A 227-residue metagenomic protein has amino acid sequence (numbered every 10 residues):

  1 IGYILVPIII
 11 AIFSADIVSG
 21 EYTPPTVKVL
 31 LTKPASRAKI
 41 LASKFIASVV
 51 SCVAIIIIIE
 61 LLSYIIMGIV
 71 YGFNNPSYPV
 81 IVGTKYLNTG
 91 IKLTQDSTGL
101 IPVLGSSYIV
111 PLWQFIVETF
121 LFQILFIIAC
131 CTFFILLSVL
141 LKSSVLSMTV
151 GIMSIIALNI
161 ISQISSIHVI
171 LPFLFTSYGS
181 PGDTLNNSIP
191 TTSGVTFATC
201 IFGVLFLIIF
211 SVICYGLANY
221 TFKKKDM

Functional and structural regions predicted by a protein language model:
I1-S19, A42-A129, S180-I201: Secretory targeting signals
I10-S14, V27, L62, F133 (+2 more regions): Hydrophobic/aromatic residues in alpha-helical transmembrane segments
I17-A47: Helix-loop-helix units of permease transmembrane domains in multi-pass membrane transporters, especially ABC
K44, G151-I152, L207: Residue-level recognition of transmembrane alpha-helices in multi-pass small-molecule transporters/permeases
S48, I152-I156, S211: Residue-level recognition of pore/gate-forming positions within transmembrane alpha-helices of multi-pass
Y64-P79, S143, I167-L171, N219-M227: Transmembrane helix-loop junctions in multipass membrane proteins, especially transporters and channels
L112, S144-Y178: Transmembrane helix segments
F134-L140, F206-M227: Junction motif at the cytosolic side of a transmembrane helix
